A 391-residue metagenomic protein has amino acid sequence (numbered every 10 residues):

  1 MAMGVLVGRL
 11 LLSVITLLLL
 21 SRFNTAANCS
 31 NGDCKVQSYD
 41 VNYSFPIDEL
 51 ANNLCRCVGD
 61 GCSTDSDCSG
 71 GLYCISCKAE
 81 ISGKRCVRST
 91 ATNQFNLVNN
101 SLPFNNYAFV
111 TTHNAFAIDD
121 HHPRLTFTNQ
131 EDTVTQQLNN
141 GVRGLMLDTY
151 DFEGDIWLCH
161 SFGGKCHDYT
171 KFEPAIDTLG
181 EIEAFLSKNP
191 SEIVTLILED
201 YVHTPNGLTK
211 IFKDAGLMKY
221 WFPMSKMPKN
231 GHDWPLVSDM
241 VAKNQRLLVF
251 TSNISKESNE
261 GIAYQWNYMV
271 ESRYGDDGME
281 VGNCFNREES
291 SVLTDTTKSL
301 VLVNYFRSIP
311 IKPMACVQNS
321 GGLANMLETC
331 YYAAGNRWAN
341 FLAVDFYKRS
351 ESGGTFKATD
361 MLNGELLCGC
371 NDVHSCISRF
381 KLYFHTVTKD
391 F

Functional and structural regions predicted by a protein language model:
A2-F391: Catalytic cores of phosphodiester-bond hydrolases, prominently lipid phosphodiesterases
